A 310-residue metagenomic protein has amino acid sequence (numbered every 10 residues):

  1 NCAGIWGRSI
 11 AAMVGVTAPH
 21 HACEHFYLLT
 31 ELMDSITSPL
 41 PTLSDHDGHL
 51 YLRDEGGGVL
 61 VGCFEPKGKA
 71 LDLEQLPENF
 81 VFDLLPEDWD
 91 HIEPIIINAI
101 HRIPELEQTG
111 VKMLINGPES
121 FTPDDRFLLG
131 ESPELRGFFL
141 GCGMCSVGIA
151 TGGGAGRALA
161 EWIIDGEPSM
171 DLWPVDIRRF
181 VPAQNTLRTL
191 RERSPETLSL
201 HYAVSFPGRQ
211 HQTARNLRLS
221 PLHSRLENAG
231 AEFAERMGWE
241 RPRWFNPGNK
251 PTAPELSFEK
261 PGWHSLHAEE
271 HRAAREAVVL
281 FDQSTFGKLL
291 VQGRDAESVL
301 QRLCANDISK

Functional and structural regions predicted by a protein language model:
N1-S38, M170: Central helical "cap/lid" subdomain
I5, S35, G57, P66-K67 (+6 more regions): Short, glycine-/Ser/Thr-/acidic-enriched flexible segments
A12-V14, L28-A70, E87-D90, H101: Mid-domain catalytic core of redox enzymes that form a hydrophobic substrate pocket/lid adjacent to a catalytic redox
V16, E161, D165, Q301-S309: Short, intrinsically disordered, mixed-charge
E31-L32, D45, D54, V61-E65 (+5 more regions): Pocket-edge structural micro-motifs
P39, D47, G56, A70 (+1 more regions): C-terminal catalytic lobe of FAD-dependent flavoproteins
M170, I177-K310: Glycine/proline-enriched, intrinsically flexible loops and inter-domain linkers
